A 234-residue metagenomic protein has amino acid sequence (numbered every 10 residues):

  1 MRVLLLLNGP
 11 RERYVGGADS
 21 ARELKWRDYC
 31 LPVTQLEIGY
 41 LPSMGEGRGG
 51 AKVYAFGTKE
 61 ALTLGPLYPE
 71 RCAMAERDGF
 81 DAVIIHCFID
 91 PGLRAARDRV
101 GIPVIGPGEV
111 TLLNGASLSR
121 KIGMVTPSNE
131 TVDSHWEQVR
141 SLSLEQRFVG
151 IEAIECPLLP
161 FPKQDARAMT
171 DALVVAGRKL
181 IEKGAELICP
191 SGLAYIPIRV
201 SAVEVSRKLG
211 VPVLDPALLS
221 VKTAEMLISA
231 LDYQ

Functional and structural regions predicted by a protein language model:
M1-L62, P127-D165: N-terminal glycine-rich anion-binding loop in soluble enzyme alpha/beta folds
L4, I122-V125, C189: Conserved beta-strand elements of the Class I
A55-M74, R167-A176: Glycine-rich, highly charged phosphate/nucleotide-binding loops
R71, A75-V100: Helix-enriched interaction subdomains in cytosolic or periplasmic regions, typified by TIR/SEFIR signaling/NADase cores
F80-D81, S119, A185: Short, high-confidence coil segments that cap the C-terminus of an alpha-helix and link into the following beta-strand
I85, I89-G92, V174-V205, L209 (+1 more regions): Hydrophobic alpha-helical
R97-L118, E204-A224: Short, acidic/small-residue loops that bind anionic groups at enzyme active sites
V221-Y233: Short, hydrophobic alpha-helical segments
